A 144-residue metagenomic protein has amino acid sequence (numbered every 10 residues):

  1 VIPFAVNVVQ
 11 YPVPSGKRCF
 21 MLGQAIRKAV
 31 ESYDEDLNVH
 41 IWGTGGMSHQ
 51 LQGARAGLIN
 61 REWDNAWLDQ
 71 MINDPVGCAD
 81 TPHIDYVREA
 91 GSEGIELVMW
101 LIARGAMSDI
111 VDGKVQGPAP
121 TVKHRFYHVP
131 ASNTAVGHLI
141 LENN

Functional and structural regions predicted by a protein language model:
V1-M21, S32, G53-N144: Flexible, D/E/H-enriched segments
F4, L37-G45: Beta-strand elements within well-structured catalytic alpha/beta cores of enzymes that handle phosphate/sulfate esters
V9, Q24-V39: Non-transmembrane, aqueous-exposed alpha-helical and coiled segments at domain scale
G45-R55: Divalent-metal (often Zn2+) His-rich catalytic cores of metallo-beta-lactamase-fold enzymes
